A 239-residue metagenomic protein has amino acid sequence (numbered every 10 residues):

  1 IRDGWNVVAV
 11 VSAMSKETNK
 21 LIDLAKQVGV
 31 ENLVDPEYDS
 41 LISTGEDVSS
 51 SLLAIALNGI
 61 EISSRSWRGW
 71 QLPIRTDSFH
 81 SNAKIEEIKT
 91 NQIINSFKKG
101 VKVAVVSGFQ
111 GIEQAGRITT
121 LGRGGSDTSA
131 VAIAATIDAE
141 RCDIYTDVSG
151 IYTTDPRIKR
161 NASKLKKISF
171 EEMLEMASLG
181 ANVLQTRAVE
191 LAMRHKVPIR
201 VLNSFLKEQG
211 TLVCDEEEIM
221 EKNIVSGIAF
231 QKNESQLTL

Functional and structural regions predicted by a protein language model:
I1-V189: Nucleotide/pyrophosphate-binding catalytic subdomain
V8, L184-R187, P198-S204, E208 (+1 more regions): Flexible, glycine/charged-enriched surface loops at secondary-structure junctions
V11-T18, Y152, V201-E218: Terminal amphipathic helices with adjacent charged low-complexity linkers/tails
A104, T119, I199, T211 (+1 more regions): A broad, low-specificity signal marking well-ordered, structured residues that form hydrophobic/aromatic
R141-D143, K164, V197-V201, L206-K207 (+1 more regions): Internal nucleotide-binding/catalytic subdomain
A192: Acidic-aromatic/histidine active-site loop/patch
L212-L239: A conserved regulatory-domain signal marking ACT and ACT-like small-molecule sensing domains and adjacent regulatory
